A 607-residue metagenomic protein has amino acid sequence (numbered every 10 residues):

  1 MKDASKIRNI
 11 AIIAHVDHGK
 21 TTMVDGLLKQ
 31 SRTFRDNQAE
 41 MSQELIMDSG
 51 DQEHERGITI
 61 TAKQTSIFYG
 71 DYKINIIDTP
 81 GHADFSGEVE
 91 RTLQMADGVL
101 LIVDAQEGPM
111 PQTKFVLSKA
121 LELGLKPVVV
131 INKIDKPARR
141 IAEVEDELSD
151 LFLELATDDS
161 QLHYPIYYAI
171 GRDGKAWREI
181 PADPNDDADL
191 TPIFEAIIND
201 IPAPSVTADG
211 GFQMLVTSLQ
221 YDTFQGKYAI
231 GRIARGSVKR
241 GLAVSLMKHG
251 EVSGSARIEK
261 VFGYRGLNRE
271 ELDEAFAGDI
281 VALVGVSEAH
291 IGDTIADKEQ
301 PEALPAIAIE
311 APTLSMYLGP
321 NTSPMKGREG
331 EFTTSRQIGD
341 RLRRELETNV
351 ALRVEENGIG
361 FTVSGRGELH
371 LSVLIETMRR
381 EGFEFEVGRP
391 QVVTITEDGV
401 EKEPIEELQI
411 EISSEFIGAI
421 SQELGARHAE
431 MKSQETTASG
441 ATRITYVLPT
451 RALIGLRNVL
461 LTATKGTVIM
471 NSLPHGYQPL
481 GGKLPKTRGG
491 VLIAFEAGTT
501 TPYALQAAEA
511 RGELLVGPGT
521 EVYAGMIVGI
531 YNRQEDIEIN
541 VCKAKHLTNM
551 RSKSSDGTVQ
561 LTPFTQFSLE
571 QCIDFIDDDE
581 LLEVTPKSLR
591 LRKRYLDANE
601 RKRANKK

Functional and structural regions predicted by a protein language model:
M1-K607: Structural and coupling elements of P-loop NTPases
